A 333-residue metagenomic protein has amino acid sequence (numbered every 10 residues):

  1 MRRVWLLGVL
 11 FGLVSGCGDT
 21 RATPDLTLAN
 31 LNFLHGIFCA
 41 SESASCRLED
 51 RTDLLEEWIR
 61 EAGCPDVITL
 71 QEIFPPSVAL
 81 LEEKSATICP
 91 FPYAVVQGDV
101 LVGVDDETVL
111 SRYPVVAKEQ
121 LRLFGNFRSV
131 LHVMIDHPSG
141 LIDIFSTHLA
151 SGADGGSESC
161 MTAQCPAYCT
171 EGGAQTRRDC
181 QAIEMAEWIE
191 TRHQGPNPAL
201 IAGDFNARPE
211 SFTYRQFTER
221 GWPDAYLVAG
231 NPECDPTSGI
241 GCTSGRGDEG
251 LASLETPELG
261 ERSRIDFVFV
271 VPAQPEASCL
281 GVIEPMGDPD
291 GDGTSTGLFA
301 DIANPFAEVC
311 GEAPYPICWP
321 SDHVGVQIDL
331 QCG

Functional and structural regions predicted by a protein language model:
V4-V14: Sec-dependent N-terminal signal peptides
L6, C17-K84, V104, D179-A186 (+3 more regions): N-terminal, active-site-proximal structural segment of metallo-dependent hydrolase catalytic domains
T27-N30, D66-Q71, V95-V96, E107-V109 (+9 more regions): Structural recognition of the beta-strand scaffold that forms the well-ordered cores of secreted hydrolase catalytic
L34, F74, P114, H148-A150 (+3 more regions): Catalytic metal-binding/acid-base residues of hydrolase active sites
S43-D50, D154-T176: A solvent-exposed, charged loop/short amphipathic helix patch at secondary-structure junctions
V67-G156, I283: Structured beta-strand-rich core segments of catalytic domains in phosphoester-bond hydrolases
V133-F145, A167-F205: His/acidic metal-ligating clusters that form di-metal
E187-L200, N206-G333: Metal-dependent phosphoester-hydrolase catalytic domains
